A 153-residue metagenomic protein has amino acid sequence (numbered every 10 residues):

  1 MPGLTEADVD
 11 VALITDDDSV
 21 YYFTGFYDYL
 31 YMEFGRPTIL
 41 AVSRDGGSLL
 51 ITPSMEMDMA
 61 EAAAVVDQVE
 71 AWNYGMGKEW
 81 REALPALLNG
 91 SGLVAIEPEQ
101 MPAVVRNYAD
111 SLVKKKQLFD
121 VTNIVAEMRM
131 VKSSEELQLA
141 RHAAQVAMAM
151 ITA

Functional and structural regions predicted by a protein language model:
M1-M150: A composition/biophysics-driven feature that prefers long, compositionally simple stretches
